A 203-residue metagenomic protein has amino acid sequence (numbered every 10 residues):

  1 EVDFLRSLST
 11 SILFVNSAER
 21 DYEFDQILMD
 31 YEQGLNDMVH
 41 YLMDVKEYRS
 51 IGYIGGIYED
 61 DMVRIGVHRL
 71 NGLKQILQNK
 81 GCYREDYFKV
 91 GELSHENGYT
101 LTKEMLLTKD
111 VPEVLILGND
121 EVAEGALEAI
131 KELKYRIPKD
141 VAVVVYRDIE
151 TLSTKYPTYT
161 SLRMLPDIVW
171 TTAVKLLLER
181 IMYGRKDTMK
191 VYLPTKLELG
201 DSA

Functional and structural regions predicted by a protein language model:
F4-A203: Bacterial carbohydrate/catabolite-sensing allosteric modules
